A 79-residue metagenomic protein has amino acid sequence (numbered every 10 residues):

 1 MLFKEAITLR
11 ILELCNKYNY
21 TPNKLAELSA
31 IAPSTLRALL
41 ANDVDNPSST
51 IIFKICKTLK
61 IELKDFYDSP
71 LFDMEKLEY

Functional and structural regions predicted by a protein language model:
M1, A38, Y67-Y79: Short, charged recognition helix plus adjacent turn of helix-turn-helix-like nucleic-acid-binding domains
M1-N19: A short, Lys/Arg-rich alpha-helix, primarily the initiator
L12, N23, F53: Residues within the helices of the helix-turn-helix
L14, L28, L39, S69: Residues in the recognition helix of alpha-helical DNA-binding motifs
C15, A26, C56: The alpha-helix within a helix-turn-helix
N19-A38: Short alpha-helical DNA-recognition segment
D43-K54: Short, basic-rich loop-to-helix N-cap that marks the start of a DNA-contacting helix
